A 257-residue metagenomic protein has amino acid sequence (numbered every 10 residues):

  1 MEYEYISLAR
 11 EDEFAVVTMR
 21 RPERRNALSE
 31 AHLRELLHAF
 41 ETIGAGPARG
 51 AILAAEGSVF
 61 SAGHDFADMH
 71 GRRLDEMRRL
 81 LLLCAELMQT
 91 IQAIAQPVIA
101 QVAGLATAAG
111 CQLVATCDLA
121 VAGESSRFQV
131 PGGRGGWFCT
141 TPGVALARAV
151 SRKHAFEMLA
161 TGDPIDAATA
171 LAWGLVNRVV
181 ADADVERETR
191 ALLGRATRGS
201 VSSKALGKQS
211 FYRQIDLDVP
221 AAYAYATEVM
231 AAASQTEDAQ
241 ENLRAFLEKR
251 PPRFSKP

Functional and structural regions predicted by a protein language model:
M1-Y3, R244-P257: Terminal low-complexity tails and localization/encapsulation signals of metabolic enzymes
S7, Q89-K204, T236, E241 (+1 more regions): Crotonase-fold acyl-CoA enzyme core
E11-R20, A31-R72, T90-Q101, L119 (+1 more regions): A structural preference for short, pocket-lining loop segments at secondary-structure junctions
V17, L53, D65, L113-A115 (+3 more regions): Hydrophobic/aromatic residues within transmembrane alpha-helices of multi-pass small-molecule transporters
H32-E35, L80-L83, V185, A226: Hydrophobic alpha-helical membrane-association signature
G71-L83: A short acidic, glycine-rich active-site loop that binds or catalyzes chemistry on phosphate/adenosine moieties
M158-L159, S210-Q214, E228-S234: Helix-loop "lid/cap" segments that line or gate small-molecule binding pockets
